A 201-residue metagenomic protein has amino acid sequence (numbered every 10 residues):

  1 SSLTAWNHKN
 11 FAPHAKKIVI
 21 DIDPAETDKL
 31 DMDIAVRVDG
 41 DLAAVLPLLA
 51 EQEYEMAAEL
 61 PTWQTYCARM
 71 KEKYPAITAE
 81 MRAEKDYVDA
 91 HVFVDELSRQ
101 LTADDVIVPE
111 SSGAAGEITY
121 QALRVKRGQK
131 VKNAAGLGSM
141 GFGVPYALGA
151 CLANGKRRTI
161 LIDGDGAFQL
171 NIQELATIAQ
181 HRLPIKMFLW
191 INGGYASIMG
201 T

Functional and structural regions predicted by a protein language model:
S1-Y66: Glycine-rich, acidic loop regions that bind phosphate or pyrophosphate groups
A5, H91, Q169-I172: Structural motif corresponding to alpha-helix initiation and N-cap regions
A5-H8, E96, E174-T177: A short acidic, amphipathic alpha-helical/loop segment
F11, T27-L30, R37-D39, A43-L49 (+2 more regions): Thiamine diphosphate
V19, V108, I162-D163: Generic enzyme active-site microenvironment
I20, L49-M56, K73, I77 (+5 more regions): Change "in soluble alpha/beta enzymes" to "in soluble alpha/beta proteins
A68-C151: Active-site diphosphate/adenylate-binding microenvironment
